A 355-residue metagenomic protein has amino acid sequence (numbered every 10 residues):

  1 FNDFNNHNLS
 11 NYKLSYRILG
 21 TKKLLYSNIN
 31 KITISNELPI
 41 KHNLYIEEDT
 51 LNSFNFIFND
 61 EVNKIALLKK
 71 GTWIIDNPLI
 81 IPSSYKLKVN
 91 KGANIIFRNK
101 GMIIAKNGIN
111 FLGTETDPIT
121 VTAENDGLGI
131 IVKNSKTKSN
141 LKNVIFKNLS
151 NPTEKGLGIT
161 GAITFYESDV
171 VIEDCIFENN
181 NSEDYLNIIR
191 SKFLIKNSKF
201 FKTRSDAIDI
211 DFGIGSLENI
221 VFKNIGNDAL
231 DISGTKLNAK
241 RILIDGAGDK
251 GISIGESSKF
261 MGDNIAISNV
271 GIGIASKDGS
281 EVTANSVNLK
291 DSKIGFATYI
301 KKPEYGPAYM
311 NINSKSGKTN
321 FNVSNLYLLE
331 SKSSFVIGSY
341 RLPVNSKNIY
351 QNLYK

Functional and structural regions predicted by a protein language model:
N5-K13, G20-K91, F97-K355: Extracellular beta-rich repeat passengers
